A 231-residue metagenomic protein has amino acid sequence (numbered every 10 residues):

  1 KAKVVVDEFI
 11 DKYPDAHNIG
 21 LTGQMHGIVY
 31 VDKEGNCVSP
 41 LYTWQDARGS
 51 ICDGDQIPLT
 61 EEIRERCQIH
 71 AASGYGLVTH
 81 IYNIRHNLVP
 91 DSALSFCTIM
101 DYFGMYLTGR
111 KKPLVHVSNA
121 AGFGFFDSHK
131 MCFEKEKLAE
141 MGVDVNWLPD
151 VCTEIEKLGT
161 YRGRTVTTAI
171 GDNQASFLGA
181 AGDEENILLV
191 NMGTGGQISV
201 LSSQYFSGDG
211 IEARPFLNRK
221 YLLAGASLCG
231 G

Functional and structural regions predicted by a protein language model:
K1-P40, E65, S92-A93, P149-D150 (+1 more regions): N-terminal glycine/serine-rich phosphate-binding loop of ATP-dependent small-molecule kinases, especially carbohydrate
G23, L77, A175-F177: Short glycine/serine/threonine-rich phosphate/pyrophosphate-binding segments that cradle anionic phosphate groups
V29-D32, N83-R85, M105-T108, D127 (+2 more regions): Short beta-strand-to-turn element immediately C-terminal to the catalytic PLP-Schiff-base lysine in fold type I
D46: Carbohydrate-associated surface elements
I51, D150-R162, L201-A213: Acidic-glycine-rich active-site phosphate/pyrophosphate-binding loop
R64-N173: Gly/Ser/Thr-rich active-site cleft segment
T165, A169-G231: Catalytic phosphate/nucleotide-handling subdomain of diverse soluble enzymes
